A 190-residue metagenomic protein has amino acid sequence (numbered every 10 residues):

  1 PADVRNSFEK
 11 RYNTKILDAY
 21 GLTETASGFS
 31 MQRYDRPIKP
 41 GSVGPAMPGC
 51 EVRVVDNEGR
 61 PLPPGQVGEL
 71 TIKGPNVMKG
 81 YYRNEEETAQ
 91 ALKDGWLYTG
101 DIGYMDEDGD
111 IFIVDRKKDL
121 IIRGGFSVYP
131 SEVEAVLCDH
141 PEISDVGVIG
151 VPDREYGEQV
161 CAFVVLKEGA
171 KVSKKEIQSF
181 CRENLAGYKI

Functional and structural regions predicted by a protein language model:
P1-I38, E51: Gly/Ser/Thr-rich phosphate-binding loop
A2, N6, G41, E86 (+3 more regions): Active-site phosphate/pyrophosphate- and oxyanion-stabilizing loops and adjacent acidic/basic residues in soluble
L17-E24, G44-A46, I149-V151: Beta-strand->loop->alpha-helix junctions that form or flank phosphate-binding loops in nucleotide-handling enzymes
G21, G44, G59, D101 (+1 more regions): Active-site glycine-centered loops adjacent to acidic/histidine catalytic or metal-binding residues that shape
P45-G49, R60-A91, V128: Conserved ATP/PPi-binding loop(s) of AMP-dependent carboxylate-activating enzymes
R53-T71, E107-D108, A170-K174: Conserved beta-loop-beta connector loops within the AMP-binding
G74, K79-G80, Q90, I102-K189: AMP-binding/adenylate-forming catalytic core of the ANL superfamily
